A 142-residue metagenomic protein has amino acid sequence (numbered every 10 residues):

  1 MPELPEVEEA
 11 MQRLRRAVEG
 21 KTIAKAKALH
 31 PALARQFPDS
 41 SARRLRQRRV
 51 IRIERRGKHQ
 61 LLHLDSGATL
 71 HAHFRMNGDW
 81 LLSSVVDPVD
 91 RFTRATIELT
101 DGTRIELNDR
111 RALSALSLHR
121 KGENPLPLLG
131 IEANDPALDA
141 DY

Functional and structural regions predicted by a protein language model:
M1-A68, V89, E98: Extended, highly charged segments
L70-Y142: Phosphate/anion-contacting hairpin/loop surfaces
